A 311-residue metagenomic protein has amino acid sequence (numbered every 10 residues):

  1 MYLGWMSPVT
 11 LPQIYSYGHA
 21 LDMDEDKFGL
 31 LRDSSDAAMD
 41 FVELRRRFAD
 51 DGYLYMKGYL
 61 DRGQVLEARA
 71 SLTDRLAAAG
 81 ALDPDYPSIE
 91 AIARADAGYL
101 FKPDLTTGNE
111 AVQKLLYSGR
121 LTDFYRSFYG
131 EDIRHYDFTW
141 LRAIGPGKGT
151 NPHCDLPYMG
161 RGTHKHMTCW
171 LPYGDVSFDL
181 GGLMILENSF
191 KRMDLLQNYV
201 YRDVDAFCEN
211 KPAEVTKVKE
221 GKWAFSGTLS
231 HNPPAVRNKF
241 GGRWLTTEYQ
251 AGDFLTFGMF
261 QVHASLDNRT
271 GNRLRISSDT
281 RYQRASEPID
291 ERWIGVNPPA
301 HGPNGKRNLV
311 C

Functional and structural regions predicted by a protein language model:
M1-D51, K57-P152, Y158-G160, P299-L309: Non-heme Fe(II)-dependent double-stranded beta-helix
M6-S34, L82, N198-V204, E209-A213 (+1 more regions): Non-heme Fe(II)/2-oxoglutarate
Y53, H164-W170, L180, W244 (+1 more regions): Extracellular structured ligand-interaction cores
Q64-L66, F178-D179, M193-D194, A264-L266 (+1 more regions): Short catalytic/ligand-binding loop motif for oxyanion handling, primarily in non-cytosolic enzymes, centered on
R75-A78, E131, V176, R192 (+1 more regions): Phosphate/oxyanion-binding loops and surfaces in catalytic or ligand/nucleic-acid-binding neighborhoods
F128, M159-F178, E248-A251, T256 (+1 more regions): Short, conserved beta-strand element in jelly-roll/cupin
W140, C154-L156, L171-D175, E187: Short, structured patches in soluble enzyme cores that scaffold and shape functional sites
F178-Q261: Double-stranded beta-helix
